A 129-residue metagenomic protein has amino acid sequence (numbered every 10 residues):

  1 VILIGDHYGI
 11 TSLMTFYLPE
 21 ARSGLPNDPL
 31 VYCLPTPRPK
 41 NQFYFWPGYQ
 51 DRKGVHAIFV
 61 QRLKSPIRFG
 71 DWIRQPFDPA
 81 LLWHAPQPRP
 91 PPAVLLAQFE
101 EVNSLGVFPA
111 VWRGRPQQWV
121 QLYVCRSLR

Functional and structural regions predicted by a protein language model:
V1-R129: Luminal/periplasmic acceptor-recognition loop/helix of membrane-associated glycosyltransferases
